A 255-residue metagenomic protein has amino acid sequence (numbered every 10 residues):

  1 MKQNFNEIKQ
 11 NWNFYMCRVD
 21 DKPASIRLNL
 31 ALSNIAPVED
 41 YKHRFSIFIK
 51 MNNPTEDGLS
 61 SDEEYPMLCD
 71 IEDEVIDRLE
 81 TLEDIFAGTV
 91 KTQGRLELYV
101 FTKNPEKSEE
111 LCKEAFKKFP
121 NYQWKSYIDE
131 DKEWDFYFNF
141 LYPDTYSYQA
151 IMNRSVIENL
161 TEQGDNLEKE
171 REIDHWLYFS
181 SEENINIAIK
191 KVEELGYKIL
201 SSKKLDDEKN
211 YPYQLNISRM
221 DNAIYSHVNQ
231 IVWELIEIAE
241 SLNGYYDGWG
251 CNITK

Functional and structural regions predicted by a protein language model:
M1-K255: Long, contiguous binding/interaction regions
